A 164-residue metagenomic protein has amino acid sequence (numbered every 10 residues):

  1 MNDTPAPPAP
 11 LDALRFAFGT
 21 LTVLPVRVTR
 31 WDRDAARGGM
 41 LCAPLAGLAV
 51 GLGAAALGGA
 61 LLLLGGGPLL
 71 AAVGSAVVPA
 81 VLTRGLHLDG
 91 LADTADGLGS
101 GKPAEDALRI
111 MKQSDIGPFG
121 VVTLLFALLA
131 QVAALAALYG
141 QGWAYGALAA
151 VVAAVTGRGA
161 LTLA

Functional and structural regions predicted by a protein language model:
M1-R84, L88, A92, L98-L108 (+1 more regions): Hydrophobic alpha-helical transmembrane segments
